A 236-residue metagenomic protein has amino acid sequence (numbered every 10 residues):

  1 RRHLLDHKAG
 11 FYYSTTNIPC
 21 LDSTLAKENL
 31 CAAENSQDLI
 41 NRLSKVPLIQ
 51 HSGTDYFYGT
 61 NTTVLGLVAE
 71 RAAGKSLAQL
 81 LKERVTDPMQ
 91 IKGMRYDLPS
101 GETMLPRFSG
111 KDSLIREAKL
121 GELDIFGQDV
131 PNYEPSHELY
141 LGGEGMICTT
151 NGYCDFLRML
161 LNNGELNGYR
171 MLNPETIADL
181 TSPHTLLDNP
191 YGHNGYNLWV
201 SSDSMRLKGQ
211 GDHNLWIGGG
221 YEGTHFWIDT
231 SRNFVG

Functional and structural regions predicted by a protein language model:
R1-H213: Short, surface-exposed loop or secondary-structure junction motifs that flank catalytic or metal-binding residues
L139-G145, L215-I228: Glycine-rich phosphate/pyrophosphate-binding beta-alpha loops
H193, G211, Y221-G223, T230-S231: Short amphipathic alpha-helical segments
V200, I228-T230: Generic beta-strand structural signal
N233-G236: Short, well-ordered beta-strand elements
